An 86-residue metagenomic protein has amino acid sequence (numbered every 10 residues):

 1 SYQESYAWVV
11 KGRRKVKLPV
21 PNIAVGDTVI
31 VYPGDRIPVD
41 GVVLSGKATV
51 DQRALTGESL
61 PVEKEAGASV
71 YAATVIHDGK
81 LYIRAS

Functional and structural regions predicted by a protein language model:
Y2-S86: Conserved cytosolic catalytic loops of P-type ATPases
